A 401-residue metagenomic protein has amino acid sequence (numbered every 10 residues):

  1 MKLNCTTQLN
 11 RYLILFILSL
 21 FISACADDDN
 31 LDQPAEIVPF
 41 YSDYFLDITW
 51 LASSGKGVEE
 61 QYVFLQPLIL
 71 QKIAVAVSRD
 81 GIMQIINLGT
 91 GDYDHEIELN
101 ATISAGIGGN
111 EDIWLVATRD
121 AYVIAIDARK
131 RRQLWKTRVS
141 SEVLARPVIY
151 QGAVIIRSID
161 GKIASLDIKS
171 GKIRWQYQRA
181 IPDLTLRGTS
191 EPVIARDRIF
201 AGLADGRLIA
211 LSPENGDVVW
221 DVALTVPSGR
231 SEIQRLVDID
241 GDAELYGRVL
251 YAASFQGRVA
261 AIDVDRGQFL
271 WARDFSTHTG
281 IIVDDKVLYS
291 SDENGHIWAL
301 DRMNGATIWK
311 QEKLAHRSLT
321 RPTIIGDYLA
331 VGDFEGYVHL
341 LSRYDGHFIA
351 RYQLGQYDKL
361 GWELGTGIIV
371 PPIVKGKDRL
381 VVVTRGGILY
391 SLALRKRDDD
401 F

Functional and structural regions predicted by a protein language model:
F21-A24: C-terminal motif of bacterial Sec signal peptides marking the signal peptidase cleavage site
D27-L51, V218: Blade/loop signatures of beta-propeller domains
D43-L68, Y93-N110, Q133-Y150, I173-R196 (+5 more regions): Extracytoplasmic beta-rich repeat domains
S78, T118-R119, S158-I159, L203-A204 (+4 more regions): Structural signature of WD-repeat beta-propellers
N87-T90, D127-K130, D167-G171, P213-G216 (+4 more regions): Short loop/turn segments that connect beta-strands within beta-propeller blades
S291-W298, A306, K310-R343: Loop/turn-rich, solvent-exposed surfaces of beta-rich toroidal or solenoidal domains
